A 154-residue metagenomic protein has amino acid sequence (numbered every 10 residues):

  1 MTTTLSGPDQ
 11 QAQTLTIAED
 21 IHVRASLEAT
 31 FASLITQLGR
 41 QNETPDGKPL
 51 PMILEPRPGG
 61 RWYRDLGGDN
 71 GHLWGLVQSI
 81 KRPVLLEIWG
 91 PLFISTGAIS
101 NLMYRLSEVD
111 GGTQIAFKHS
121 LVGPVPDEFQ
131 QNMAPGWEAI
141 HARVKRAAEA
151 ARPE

Functional and structural regions predicted by a protein language model:
M1-L50: Hydrophobic ligand-binding cavity/cleft-lining segments
T2, L121-E154: A conserved amphipathic terminal alpha-helix motif
Q13, E43-P49, I53-L54, E138-R143 (+1 more regions): Structured surface interface patches that mediate subunit assembly and partner/cofactor docking
T14-T16, F117-P124: A short small-residue
T16, H22, E87, R105 (+1 more regions): Conserved beta-strand segments that form the floor/walls of ligand-binding pockets within enzyme and binding domains
T30-L34, W62, V77, I88 (+3 more regions): Hydrophobic pocket/interface hotspot
I35-G39, R82, A142, R146-E149: Residues at helix-coil transition
M52-I53, P58, Y63, G67-D110 (+2 more regions): Hydrophobic-ligand binding "helix-grip"
